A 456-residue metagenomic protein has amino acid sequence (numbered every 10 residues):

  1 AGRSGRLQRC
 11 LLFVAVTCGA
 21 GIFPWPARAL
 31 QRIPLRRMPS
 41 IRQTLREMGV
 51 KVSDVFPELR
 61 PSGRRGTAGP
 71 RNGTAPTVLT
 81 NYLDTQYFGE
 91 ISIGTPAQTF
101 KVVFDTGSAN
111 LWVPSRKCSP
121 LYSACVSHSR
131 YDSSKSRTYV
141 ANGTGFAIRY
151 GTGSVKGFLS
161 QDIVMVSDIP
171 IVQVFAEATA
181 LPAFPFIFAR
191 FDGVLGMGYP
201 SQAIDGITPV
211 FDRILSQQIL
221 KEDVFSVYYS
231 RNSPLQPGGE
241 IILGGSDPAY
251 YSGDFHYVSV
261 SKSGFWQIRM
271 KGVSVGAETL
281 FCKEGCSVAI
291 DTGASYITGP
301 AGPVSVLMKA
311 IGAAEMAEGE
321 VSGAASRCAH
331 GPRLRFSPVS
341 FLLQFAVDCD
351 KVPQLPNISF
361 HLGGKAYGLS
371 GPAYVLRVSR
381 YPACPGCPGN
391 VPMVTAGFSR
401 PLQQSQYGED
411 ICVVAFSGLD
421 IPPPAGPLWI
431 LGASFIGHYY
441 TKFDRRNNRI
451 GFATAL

Functional and structural regions predicted by a protein language model:
A1-V102, N110-V113, K117-G157, D212 (+7 more regions): Disordered propeptide/prodomain
G2-R46, G94-P96, F104, A109 (+10 more regions): Aspartic protease catalytic domain
L83-Q98, I268-C286, G418-P424: A short acidic-Thr-Gly-centered motif at the start of a beta-strand
R116-P170, V306-C328, F336-A366, G371: Aspartic protease
K117-S119, S201, D247, P303: Acidic glycine-/aspartate-rich tracts in secreted/extracellular proteins
G196: C-terminal reverse transcriptase regions that engage the nucleic-acid substrate
I219-G244: Extended, H/D-rich, highly charged conserved domains that either
Q236-G285: Flexible, small-/acidic-enriched active-site or ligand-binding loops
